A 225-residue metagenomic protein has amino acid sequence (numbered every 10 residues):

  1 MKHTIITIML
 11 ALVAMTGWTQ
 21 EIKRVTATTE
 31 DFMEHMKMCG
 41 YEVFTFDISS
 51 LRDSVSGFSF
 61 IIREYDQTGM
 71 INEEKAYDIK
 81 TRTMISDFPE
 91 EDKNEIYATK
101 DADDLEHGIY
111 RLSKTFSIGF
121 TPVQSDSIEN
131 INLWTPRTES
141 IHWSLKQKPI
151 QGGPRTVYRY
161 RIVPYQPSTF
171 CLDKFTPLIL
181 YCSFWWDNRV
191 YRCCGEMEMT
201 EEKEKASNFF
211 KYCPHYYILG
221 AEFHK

Functional and structural regions predicted by a protein language model:
M1-R24: Bacterial Sec-dependent N-terminal signal peptides
M9-A11, M36, S50-R52: Generic marker of residues within folded, mature protein domains
W18-G40: Sec-dependent signal peptide cleavage junction
M36-V43, D53-V55: Short, surface-exposed loop/turn motifs at beta-strand boundaries within globular domains
F44, F60, Y217-L219: Hydrophobic residues positioned within well-ordered beta-strands of beta-sheet architectures
T45-S49: Short edge beta-strand/loop segments characteristic of extracellular beta-sandwich folds
D53-R155: Structured domain cores in non-transmembrane regions
T115-F223: Mature extracytoplasmic/lumenal regions of exported proteins
